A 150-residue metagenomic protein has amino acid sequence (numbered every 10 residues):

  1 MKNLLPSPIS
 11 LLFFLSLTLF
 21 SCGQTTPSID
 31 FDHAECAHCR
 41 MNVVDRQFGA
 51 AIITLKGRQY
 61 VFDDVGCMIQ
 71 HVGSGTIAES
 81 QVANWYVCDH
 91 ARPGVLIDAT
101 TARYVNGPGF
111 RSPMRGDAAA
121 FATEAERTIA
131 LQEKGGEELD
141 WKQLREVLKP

Functional and structural regions predicted by a protein language model:
M1-L11: Bacterial N-terminal signal peptides that target proteins for export
T18-S21: C-terminal motif of bacterial Sec signal peptides marking the signal peptidase cleavage site
G23-T25: Bacterial signal peptide processing site
H33: Residues immediately within or flanking Cys/His clusters that coordinate Zn2+ in small zinc-binding modules
A37-G75: Post-signal-peptide N-terminal segment of Sec-exported extracytoplasmic proteins
F48-I53, T101-P113: Short aromatic-glycine-(Arg/Gly/Cys) micro-motifs in beta-strand/loop hairpins
V61-I97, Y104: Mature extracytoplasmic domains of secretory-pathway proteins
A122-P150: C-terminal partner/receptor-binding element of secreted or periplasmic proteins
